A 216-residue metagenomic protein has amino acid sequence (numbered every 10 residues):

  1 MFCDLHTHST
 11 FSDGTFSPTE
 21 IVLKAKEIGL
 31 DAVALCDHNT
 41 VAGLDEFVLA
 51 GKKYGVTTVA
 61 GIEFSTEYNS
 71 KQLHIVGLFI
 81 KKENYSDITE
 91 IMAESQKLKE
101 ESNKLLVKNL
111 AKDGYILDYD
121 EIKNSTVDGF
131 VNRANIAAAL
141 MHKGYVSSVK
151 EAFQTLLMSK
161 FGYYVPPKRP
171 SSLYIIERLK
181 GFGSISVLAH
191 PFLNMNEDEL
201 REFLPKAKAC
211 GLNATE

Functional and structural regions predicted by a protein language model:
M1-Q72, T155-G162, P170-E216: An N-terminally biased module of ancient metal coordination in phosphate/nucleic-acid-related enzymes
D31, I116-D118, V146, N213: Short coil/loop linkers at secondary-structure junctions
E67-E94, L98, Y119, A138 (+1 more regions): Active-site gating loops and adjacent loop-to-helix segments of metal-dependent hydrolytic enzymes
K97-K123: Conserved phosphoryl-transfer catalytic core
L105-K112, A139, Y174, R178: Amphipathic alpha-helical segments that form well-ordered structural scaffolds and often line/cohere around active
T126-F130: N-terminal helical cap/lid subdomain that shapes the substrate entry/recognition surface in HAD-like hydrolases
V131-I136: Glycine-rich, often acidic, oxyanion-interacting loops/wings at catalytic, nucleic-acid, or phospho-protein interfaces
P166: Active-site phosphate-binding and catalytic loops of NTP-dependent enzymes
